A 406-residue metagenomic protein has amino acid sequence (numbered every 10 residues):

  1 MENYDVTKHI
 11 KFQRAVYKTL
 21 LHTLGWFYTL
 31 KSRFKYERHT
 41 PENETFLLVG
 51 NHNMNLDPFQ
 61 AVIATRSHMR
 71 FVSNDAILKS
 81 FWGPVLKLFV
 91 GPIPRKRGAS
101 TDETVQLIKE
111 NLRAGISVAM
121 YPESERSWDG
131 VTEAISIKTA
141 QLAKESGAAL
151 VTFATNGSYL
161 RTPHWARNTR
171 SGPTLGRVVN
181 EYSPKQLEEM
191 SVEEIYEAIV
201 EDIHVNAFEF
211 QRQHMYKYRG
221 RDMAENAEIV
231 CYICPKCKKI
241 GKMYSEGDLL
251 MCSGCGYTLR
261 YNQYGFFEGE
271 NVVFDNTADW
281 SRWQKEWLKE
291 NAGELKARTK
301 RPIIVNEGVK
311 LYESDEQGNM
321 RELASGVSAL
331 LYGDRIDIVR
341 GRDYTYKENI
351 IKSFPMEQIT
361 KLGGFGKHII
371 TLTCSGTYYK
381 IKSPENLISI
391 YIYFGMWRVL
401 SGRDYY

Functional and structural regions predicted by a protein language model:
Y4-Y17, L21, W26-E197, H214-M215 (+6 more regions): Soluble catalytic domains of membrane acyltransferases
L48, A329-D343, K347-K367: Phosphoinositide-dependent membrane-docking surfaces
H68, L249, G256-T258, S328 (+4 more regions): Structural motif
F71, Y261, I336-R340, K361 (+1 more regions): Short hydrophobic/aromatic-rich beta-strand segments that constitute the beta-sheet cores of beta-sandwich/beta-barrel
L86, V192-A207, L387-D404: Short amphipathic C-terminal alpha-helix that caps PH/PH-like domains
G220-V273: Cys/His-rich short segments
T258-Y346: Long, charge-rich boundary regions
K352-Y406: Acidic, Ser/Thr- and proline-rich intrinsically disordered linker/docking segments of eukaryotic scaffolds
